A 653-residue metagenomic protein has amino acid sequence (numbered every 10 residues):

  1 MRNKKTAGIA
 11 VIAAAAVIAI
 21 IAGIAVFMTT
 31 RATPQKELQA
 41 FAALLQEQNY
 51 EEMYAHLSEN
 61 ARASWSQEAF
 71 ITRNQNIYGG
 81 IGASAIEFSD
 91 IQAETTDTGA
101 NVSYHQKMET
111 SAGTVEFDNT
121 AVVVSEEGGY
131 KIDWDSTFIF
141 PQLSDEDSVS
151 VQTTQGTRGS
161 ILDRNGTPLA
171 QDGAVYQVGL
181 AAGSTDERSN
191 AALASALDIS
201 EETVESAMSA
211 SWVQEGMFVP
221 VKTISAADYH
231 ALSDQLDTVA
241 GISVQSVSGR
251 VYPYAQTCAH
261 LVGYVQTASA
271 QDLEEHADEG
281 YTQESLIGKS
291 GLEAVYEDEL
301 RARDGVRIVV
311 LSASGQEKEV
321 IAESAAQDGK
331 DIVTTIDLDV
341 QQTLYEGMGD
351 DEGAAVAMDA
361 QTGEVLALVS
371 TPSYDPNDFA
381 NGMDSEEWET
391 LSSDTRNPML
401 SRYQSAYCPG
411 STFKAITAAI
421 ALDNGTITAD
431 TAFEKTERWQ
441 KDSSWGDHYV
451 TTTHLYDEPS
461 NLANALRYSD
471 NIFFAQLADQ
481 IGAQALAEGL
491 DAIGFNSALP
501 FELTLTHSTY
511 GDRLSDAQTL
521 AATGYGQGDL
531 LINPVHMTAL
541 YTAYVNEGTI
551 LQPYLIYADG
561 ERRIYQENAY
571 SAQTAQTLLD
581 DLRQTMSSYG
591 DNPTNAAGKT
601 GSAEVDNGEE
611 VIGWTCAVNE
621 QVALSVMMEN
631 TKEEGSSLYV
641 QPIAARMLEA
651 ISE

Functional and structural regions predicted by a protein language model:
N3-A43, E47: Short, low-complexity N-terminal intrinsically disordered segments enriched in polar/charged residues
A25-M28, Q39-A40, H56-A61, K107-T110 (+13 more regions): Second-shell loop/turn segments in exported
T30-K36, E51-N101: Short solvent-exposed beta->alpha transition segments
K36-A43, E47, E51-A55, E68 (+23 more regions): Solvent-exposed, polar/charged alpha-helical surfaces in well-ordered, non-transmembrane soluble domains, broadly
A43-Q46, A55-R62, Q75, G79 (+17 more regions): Sec-exported extracytoplasmic/periplasmic mature domains
N76, S84-A354, Y374-P398, A406 (+1 more regions): Extracytoplasmic/periplasmic proteins that interact with beta-lactams or build/remodel peptidoglycan
S312-I321, Q361-S411, I416-N630, S636 (+1 more regions): Beta-lactam-recognizing serine transpeptidase/beta-lactamase-like catalytic domain environment
A355-A360: Short hydrophobic alpha-helical segments used for membrane anchoring or interfacial signaling
